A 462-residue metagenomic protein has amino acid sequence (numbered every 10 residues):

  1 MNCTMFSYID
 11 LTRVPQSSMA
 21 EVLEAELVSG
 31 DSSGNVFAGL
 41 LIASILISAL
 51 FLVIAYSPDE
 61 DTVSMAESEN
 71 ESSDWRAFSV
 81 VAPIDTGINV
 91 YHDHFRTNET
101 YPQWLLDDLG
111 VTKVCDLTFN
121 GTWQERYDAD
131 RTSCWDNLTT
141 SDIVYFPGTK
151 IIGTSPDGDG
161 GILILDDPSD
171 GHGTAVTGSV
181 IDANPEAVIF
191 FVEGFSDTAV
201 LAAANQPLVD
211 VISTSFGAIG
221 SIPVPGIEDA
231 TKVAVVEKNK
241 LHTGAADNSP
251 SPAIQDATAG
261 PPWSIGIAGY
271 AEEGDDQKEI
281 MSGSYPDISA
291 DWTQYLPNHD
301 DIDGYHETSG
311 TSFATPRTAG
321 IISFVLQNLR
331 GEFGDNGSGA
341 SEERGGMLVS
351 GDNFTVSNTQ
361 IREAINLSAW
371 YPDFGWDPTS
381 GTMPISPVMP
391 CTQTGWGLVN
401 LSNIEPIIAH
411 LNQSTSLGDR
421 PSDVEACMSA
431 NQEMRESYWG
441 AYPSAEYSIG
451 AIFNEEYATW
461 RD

Functional and structural regions predicted by a protein language model:
M1-E67, D462: Secretory targeting signatures
E71-S179, A187, P207, D373-T379: Active-site core segment of subtilase-fold serine proteases
S73-A77, D182-N184, N205-Q206, A234-E237 (+4 more regions): Extracellular/periplasmic catalytic domains that process cell-envelope and extracellular macromolecules
D85, D256-R330: Extracellular S/T/G-rich loop segment that most often corresponds to the catalytic His/Ser-adjacent loop
T86, P147-P223, G334-N336, E342-V356: Subtilisin-like peptidase catalytic core
G87-E99, V180-N184, S213-F216, G220 (+8 more regions): Sec/Tat-exported extracytoplasmic proteins
V90, L165-A175, F191-W263, G274-D276 (+4 more regions): Substrate-binding/access-modulating region of protease and related hydrolase catalytic domains
D210-S213, Q327-D462: C-terminal subdomain of the subtilisin-like protease fold in secreted/lumenal serine endopeptidases
